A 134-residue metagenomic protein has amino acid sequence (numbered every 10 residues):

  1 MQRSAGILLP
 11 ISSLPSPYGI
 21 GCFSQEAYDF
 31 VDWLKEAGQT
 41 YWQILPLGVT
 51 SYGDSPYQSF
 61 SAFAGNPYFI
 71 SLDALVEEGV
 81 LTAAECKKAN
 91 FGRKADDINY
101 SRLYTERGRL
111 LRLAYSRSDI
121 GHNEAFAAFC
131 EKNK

Functional and structural regions predicted by a protein language model:
Q2-K134: Acidic/aromatic-lined carbohydrate-recognition and catalytic surfaces of CAZymes acting on diverse glycans
